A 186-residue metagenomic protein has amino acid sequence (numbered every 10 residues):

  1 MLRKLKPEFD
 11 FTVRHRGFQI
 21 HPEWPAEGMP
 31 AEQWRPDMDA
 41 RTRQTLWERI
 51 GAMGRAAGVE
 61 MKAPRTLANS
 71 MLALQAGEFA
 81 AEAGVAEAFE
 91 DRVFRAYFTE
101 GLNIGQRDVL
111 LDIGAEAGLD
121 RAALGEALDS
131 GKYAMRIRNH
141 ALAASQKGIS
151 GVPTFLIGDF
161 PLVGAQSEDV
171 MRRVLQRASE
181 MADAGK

Functional and structural regions predicted by a protein language model:
M1-F11, H15-R16, M38-D39, E78-K186: C-terminal cap of thioredoxin/glutaredoxin-like
G17-M29: Short, charge-patterned binding micro-sites
W24, W34-R35, M61, L162: Short clusters of hydrophobic/aromatic residues that line enzyme substrate/ligand-binding pockets
W24, W47-A56, E100, P161-V163: Low-complexity, flexible helical/coil segments
E27-T42: A charged helix-plus-loop insertion that forms the helical arch/lid used to bind and gate nucleic-acid substrates
P30, A56, E60-K62, A86 (+2 more regions): Short coil/loop linkers at secondary-structure junctions
A31-W34, I50, L124: Generic structural signal of hydrophobic/aromatic residues within well-ordered alpha-helices of folded domains
A40-L74, E78, E82-A83: Ordered, amphipathic secondary-structure segments that act as subunit-interaction surfaces in large macromolecular
